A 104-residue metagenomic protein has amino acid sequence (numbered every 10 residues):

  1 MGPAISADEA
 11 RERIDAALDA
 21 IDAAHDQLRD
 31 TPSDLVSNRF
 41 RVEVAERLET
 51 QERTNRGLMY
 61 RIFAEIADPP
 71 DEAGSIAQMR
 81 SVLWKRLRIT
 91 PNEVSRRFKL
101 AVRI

Functional and structural regions predicted by a protein language model:
M1-I104: Peripheral, non-cofactor segments flanking catalytic/redox cores
